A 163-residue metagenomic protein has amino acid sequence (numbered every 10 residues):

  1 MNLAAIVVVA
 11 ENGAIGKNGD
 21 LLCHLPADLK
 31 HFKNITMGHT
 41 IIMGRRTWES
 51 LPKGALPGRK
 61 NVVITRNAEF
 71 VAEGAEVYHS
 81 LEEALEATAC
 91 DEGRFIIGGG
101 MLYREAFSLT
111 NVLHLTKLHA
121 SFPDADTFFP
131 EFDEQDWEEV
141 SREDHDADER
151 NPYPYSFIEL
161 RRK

Functional and structural regions predicted by a protein language model:
M1-A5: Extreme N-terminal starter segment of soluble prokaryotic enzymes
V7-T40, R45-K163: Flexible, gly/pro- and Lys/Arg-enriched active-site loops
